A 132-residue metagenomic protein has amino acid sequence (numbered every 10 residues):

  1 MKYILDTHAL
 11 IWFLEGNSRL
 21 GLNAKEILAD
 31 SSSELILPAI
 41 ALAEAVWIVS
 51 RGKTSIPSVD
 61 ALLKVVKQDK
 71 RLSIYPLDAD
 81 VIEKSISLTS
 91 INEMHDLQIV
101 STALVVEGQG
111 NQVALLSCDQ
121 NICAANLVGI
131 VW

Functional and structural regions predicted by a protein language model:
M1-L37, S50-K64, N111: Short, well-structured N-terminal submotif of metal-dependent ribonuclease cores
L5-D6, P38, N92-M94, A114 (+2 more regions): Histidine- and aromatic-rich ligand-binding microenvironments
A9, A41, V81, I99 (+1 more regions): Alpha-helix capping/helix-boundary segments
F13, I48, K84-S85, A125-N126: Residues that scaffold the ATP/ADP-binding catalytic core of kinase and kinase-like folds
A45: Phosphate/NTP-binding elements of NTP-utilizing enzymes
I56-P57, K70-C118: Active-site neighborhoods of divalent-metal-dependent phosphate/nucleic-acid chemistry enzymes
I74, G129-I130: Conserved beta-strand scaffold positions in the cores of enzyme catalytic domains, especially in NTP/NDP-utilizing
N121-G129: Short loop/helix-cap segments at secondary-structure boundaries that form the rim of catalytic
